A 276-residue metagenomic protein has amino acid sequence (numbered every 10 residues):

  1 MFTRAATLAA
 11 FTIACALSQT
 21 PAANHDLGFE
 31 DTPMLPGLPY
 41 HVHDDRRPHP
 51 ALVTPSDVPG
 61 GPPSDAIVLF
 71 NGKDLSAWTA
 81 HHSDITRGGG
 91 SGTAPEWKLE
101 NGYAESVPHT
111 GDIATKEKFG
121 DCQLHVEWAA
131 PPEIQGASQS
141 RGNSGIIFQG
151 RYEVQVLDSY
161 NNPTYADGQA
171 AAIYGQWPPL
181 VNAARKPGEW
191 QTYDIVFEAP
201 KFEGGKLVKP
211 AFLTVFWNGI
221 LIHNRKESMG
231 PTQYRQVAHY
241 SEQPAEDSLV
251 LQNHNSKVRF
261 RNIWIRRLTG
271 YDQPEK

Functional and structural regions predicted by a protein language model:
M1-A5: Positively charged n-region of N-terminal signal peptides that target proteins for export
A6-T7, L69: Hydrophobic alpha-helical segments
T7-A16: Bacterial N-terminal signal peptides
Q19-K276: Carbohydrate-interacting regions of secretory-pathway proteins
